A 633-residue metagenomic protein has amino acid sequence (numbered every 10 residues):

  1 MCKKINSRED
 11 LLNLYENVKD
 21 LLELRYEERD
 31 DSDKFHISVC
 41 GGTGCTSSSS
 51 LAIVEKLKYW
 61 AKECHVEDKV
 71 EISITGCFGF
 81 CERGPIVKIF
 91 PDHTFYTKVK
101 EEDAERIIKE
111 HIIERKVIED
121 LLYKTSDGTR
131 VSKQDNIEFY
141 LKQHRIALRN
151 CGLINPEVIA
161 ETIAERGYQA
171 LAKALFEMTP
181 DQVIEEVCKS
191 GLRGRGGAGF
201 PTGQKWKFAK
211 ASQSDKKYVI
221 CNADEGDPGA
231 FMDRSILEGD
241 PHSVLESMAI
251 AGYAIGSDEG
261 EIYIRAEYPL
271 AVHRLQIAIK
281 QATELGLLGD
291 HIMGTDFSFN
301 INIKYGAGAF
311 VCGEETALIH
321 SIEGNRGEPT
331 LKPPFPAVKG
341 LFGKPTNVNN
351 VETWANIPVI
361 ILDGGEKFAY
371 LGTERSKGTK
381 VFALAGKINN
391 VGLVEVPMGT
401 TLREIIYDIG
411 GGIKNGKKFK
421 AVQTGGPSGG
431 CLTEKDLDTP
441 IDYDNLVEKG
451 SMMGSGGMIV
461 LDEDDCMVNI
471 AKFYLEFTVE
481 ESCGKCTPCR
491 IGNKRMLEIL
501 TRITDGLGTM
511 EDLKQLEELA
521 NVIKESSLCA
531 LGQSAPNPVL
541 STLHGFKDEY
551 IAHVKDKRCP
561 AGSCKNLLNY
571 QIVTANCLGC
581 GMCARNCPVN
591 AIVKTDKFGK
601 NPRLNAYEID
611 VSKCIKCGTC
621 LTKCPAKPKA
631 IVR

Functional and structural regions predicted by a protein language model:
N6-F35, S50-I74, P91-Y123, E161 (+9 more regions): Ferredoxin-type iron-sulfur electron-transfer modules in oxidoreductases and energy-metabolism complexes
V39-G41, I154-Q169, C221-D233, P336-L341 (+2 more regions): Gly-rich Lys/Arg/Thr-decorated short loops/hinges at beta-loop-alpha junctions or inter-strand turns that position
G42-S49, V187-A209, G308-H320, R326 (+2 more regions): Conserved phosphate/anionic-ligand binding catalytic regions in large, soluble enzymes, centered on
R83-V87, P488-K494, M582-P602, T619-R633: Iron-sulfur cluster-binding cysteine motifs and their immediate structural context in ferredoxin-like electron-transfer
L122-K189, N349-G364: Flexible inter-domain linker/hinge segments
K142-Q143, V272-M398, G410: Hydrophobic alpha-helical positions that pack around
A172-Q213, A369-Y370, R375, A383 (+3 more regions): Accessory "access/gating" subregions that flank catalytic or transport cores
S247-A251, M398-K414: Short amphipathic, charge-patterned alpha-helical segments
